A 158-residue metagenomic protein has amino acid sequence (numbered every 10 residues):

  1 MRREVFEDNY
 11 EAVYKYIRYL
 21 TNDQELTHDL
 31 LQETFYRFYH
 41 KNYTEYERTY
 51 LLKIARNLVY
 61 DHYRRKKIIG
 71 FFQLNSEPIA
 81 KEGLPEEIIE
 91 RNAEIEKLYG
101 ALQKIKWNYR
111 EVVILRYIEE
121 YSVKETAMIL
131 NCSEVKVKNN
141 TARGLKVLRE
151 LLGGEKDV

Functional and structural regions predicted by a protein language model:
M1-K15, Y19, E25-H28, K104 (+1 more regions): A short, charge-rich alpha-helical start-of-domain segment used by transcription regulators
V13, I17, L51, A55-Y63: Hydrophobic-face residues of short alpha-helical interaction/recognition segments
E25, K124, V135: Residues within helix-turn-helix
D29-Y36, E45-N57: Structural recognition of an alpha-helix C-terminal capping motif at a helix-to-coil junction
R56-L74, R91: Arg/Lys-rich amphipathic alpha helix in sigma70-family domain 2
E77-Q103: Acidic, proline/glycine-rich intrinsically disordered inter-domain spacer in sigma factors
V112-R116: A short pre-motif secondary-structure segment
M128-G154: DNA-recognition helix of helix-turn-helix
